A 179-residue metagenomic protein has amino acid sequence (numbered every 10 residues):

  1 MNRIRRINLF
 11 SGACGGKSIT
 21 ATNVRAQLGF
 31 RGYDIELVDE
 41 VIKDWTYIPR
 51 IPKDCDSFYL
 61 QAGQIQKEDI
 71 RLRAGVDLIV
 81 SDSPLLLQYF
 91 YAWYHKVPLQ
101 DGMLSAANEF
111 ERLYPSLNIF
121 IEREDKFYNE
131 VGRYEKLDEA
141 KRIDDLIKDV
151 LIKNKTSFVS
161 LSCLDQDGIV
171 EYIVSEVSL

Functional and structural regions predicted by a protein language model:
M1-R6: Phosphate-binding P-loop
L9: Hydrophobic anchor at the beta1->P-loop junction of P-loop NTPases
A13: The conserved Walker
K17: Conserved lysine of the Walker
T22-Q66: Conserved substrate/cofactor phosphate-moiety recognition/catalytic segment in nucleotide-dependent phosphotransferases
D39, S81-S83, I121: Active-site flanking residues adjacent to catalytic metal/cofactor-binding acidic residues
R50-Q100: Conserved nucleotide-sensing/catalytic segment adjacent to the nucleotide-binding pocket in NTP-handling enzymes
H95-V174, S178: A glycine- and Lys/Arg-enriched "phosphate-lid" helix/loop adjacent to the NTP-binding pocket of small-molecule kinases
